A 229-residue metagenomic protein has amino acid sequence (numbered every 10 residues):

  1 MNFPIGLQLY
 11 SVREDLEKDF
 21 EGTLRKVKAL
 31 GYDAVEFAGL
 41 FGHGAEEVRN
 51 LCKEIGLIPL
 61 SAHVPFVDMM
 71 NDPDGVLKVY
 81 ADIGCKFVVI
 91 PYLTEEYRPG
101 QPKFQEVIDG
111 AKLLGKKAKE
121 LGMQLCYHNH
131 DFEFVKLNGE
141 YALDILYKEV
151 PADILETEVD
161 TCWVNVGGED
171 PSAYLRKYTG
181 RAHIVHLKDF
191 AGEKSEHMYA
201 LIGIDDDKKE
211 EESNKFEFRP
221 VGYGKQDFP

Functional and structural regions predicted by a protein language model:
M1-F87, E156: N-terminal pre-domain/capping segments
G6, G31-A34, G84, G115 (+3 more regions): Glycine-centered flexibility sites
L7, A62, I90, Y127 (+1 more regions): Short glycine/serine/threonine-enriched helix-capping/active-site loop that flanks the nucleotide-sugar donor pocket
R13-K18, A34-E47, V64-D72, E95-P99 (+5 more regions): Acidic-and-aromatic substrate-binding clefts and catalytic sites of carbohydrate-active enzymes
F20-G22, R49-C52, V76-L77, P102-Q105 (+3 more regions): Short, glycine/charged-enriched secondary-structure capping and boundary segments
R25, F66-T157, K177: Active-site acidic/histidine proton-transfer and metal-coordination neighborhood in alpha/beta enzyme cores
A118-P220: Acidic/histidine-rich catalytic cores of soluble enzymes
D227-P229: Catalytic-core region of carbohydrate-active enzymes that cleave or remodel glycosidic bonds
